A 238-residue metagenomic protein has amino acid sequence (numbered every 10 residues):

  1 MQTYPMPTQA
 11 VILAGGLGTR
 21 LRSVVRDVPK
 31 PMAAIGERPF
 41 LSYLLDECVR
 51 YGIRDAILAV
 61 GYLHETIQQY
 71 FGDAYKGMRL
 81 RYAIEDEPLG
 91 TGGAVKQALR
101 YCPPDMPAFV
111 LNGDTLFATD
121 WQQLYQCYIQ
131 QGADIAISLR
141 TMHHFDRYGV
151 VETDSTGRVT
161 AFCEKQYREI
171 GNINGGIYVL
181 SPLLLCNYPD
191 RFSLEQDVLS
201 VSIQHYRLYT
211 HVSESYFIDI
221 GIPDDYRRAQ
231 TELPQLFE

Functional and structural regions predicted by a protein language model:
M1-I12, R20, A34, R38-N112 (+3 more regions): Conserved N-terminal catalytic core of the sugar/cofactor nucleotidyltransferase
G15, G61, R140-T141: Histidine-centered beta-alpha loop that forms part of the nucleotide-sugar donor binding/catalytic region in diverse
L17, V28, L63, Y216: A generic "binding-loop/recognition-motif" signal
S23-R26: Conserved catalytic-core motifs of eukaryotic protein kinase domains, centered on the activation segment
M32, V150-T153, L199, T210: A structural signal for short hydrophobic beta-strand segments in well-ordered beta-sheet cores
M106-F109, L116, Q122-I129, H143 (+1 more regions): Catalytic-core segments of class I nucleotidyltransferases/pyrophosphorylases that form NMP-activated intermediates
Q131-T141: A short, conserved acidic/glycine-rich loop-to-beta-strand motif that forms the donor nucleotide-sugar/metal
R147-T160: Acceptor/aglycone-binding surface of glycosyltransferases and processive sugar-polymer synthases
